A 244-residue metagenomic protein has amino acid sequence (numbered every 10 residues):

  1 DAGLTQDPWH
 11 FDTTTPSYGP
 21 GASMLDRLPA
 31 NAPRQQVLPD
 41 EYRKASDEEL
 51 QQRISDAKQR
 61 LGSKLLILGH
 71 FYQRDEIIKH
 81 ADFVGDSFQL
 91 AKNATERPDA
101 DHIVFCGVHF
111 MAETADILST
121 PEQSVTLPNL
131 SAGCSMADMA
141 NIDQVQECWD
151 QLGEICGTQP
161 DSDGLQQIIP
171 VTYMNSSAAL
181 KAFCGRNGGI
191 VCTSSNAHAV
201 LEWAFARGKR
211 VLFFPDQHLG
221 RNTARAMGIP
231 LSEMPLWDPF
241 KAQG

Functional and structural regions predicted by a protein language model:
G3-G244: The feature marks the mature, well-folded catalytic cores of soluble enzymes
